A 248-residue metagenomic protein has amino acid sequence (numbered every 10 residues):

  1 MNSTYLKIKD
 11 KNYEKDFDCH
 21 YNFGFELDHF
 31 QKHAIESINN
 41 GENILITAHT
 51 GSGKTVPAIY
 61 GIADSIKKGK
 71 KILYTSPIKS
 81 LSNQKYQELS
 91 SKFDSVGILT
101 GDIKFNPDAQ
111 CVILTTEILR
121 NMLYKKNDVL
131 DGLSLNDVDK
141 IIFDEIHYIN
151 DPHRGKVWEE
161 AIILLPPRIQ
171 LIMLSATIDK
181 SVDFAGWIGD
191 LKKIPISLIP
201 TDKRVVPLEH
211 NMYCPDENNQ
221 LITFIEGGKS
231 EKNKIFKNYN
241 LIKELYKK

Functional and structural regions predicted by a protein language model:
M1-I44, K70, P207, S230-K232: Helicase-associated low-complexity/disordered flanking segments
I38, D64-K68, S90, I103-P107 (+4 more regions): Conserved catalytic network of the ASCE P-loop NTPase/AAA+ motor domain
N40-I46, K70-K71, A109-Q110, I169-Q170: Pre-Walker A (Motif I) flank of P-loop NTPase domains
T50: The conserved Walker
K54-A63, R154-E159: Motif I (Walker A/P-loop) of helicase-class P-loop NTPases
K70-N121, G186: Conserved nucleic-acid-binding Ia/Ib motif block in the N-terminal RecA-like helicase ATPase lobe
V112, T116-R120, N127-I172: SF2 helicase catalytic motif II
I163, Q170-I172, T177-G189, K193-K248: Conserved interdomain linker/interface between the two RecA-like ATPase lobes of SF2 helicase motors
